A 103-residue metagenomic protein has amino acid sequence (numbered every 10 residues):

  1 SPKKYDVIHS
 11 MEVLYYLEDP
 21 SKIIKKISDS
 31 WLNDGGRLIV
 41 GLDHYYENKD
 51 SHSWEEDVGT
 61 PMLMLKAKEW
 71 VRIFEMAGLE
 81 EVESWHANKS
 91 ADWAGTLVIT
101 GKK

Functional and structural regions predicted by a protein language model:
S1-K3: Short conserved loop adjoining the S-adenosyl-L-methionine
H9: A conserved beta-strand element that flanks and buttresses the S-adenosyl-L-methionine
E12-V13: Short catalytic micro-motifs in class I SAM-dependent methyltransferases
Y16-I27: A short, conserved alpha-helix within the catalytic core of class I
G35-D43: Conserved beta-strand signature within the Rossmann-like core of class I S-adenosyl-L-methionine
D43-M62: Short, glycine-/aromatic-enriched active-site segment of Class I SAM-dependent methyltransferases
P61-G78: Short alpha-helix
A77-L79, E83-K103: Core SAM-dependent methyltransferase catalytic element
